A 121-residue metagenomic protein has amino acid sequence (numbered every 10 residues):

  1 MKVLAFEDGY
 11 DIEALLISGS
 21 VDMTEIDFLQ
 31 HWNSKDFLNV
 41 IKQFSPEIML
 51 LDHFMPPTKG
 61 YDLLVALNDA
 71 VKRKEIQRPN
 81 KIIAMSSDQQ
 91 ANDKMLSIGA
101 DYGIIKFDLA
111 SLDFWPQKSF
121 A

Functional and structural regions predicted by a protein language model:
M1-D11, L16-S20, M49: Conserved acidic segment of CheY-like receiver
S18-D22, V40, K94, I98: Alpha-helical interaction/dimerization surfaces of two-component signaling modules
V21-L29: A generic structural motif
Q30-I48: Acidic, metal-coordinating helix/loop segments flanking the phosphotransfer/catalytic sites of two-component signaling
E47, K72-K81: His-Asp phosphorelay/catalytic-motif detector in bacterial-type signaling
L50-V71: Conserved phosphotransfer microenvironments
D62, A84-I105: Alpha4 helix (beta4-alpha4-beta5 surface) of REC/receiver domains from two-component response regulators
S97, D108, L112-A121: Receiver (REC) domain switch/output surface
